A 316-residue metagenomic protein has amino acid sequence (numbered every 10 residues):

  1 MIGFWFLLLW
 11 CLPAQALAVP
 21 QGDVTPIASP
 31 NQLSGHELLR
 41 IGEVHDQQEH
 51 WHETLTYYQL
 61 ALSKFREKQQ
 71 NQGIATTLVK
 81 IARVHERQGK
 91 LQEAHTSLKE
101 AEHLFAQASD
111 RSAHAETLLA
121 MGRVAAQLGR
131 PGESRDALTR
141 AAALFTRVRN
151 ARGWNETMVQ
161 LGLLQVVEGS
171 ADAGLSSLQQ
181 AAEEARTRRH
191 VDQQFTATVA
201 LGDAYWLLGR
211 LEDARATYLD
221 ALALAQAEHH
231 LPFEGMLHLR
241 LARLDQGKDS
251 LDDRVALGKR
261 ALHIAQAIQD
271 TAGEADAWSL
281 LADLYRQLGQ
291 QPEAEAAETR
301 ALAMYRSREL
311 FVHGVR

Functional and structural regions predicted by a protein language model:
M1-W10: Sec-dependent signal peptide recognition, specifically the positively charged N-region followed immediately by
L9-Q59, S63, E67-K68, Q72 (+1 more regions): N-terminal leader/linker segments that initiate helical-solenoid repeat arrays
I27-S29, E67-Q70, A106-D110, L144-N150 (+4 more regions): Short coil/turn linkers that connect adjacent helices within long alpha-helical scaffolds, especially alpha-solenoid
L38-H45, W51, Y57, K64 (+18 more regions): TPR/Sel1-like alpha-solenoid repeat signature
H50, T54, Q70-G73, A94 (+6 more regions): Residue-level recognition of alpha-helical structural elements
S279-L280, R286-R316: Terminal, low-structured helical/coil segments at or just beyond the last alpha-helical repeat
